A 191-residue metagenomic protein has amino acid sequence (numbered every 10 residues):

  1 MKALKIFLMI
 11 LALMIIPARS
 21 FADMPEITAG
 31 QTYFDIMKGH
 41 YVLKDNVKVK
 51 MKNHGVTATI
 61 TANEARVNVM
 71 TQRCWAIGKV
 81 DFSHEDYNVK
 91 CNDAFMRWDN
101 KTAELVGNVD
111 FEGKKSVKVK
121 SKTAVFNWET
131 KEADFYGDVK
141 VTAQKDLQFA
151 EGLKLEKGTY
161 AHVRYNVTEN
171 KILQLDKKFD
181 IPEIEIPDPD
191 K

Functional and structural regions predicted by a protein language model:
M1-K191: Mature-chain termini and adjacent capping regions
